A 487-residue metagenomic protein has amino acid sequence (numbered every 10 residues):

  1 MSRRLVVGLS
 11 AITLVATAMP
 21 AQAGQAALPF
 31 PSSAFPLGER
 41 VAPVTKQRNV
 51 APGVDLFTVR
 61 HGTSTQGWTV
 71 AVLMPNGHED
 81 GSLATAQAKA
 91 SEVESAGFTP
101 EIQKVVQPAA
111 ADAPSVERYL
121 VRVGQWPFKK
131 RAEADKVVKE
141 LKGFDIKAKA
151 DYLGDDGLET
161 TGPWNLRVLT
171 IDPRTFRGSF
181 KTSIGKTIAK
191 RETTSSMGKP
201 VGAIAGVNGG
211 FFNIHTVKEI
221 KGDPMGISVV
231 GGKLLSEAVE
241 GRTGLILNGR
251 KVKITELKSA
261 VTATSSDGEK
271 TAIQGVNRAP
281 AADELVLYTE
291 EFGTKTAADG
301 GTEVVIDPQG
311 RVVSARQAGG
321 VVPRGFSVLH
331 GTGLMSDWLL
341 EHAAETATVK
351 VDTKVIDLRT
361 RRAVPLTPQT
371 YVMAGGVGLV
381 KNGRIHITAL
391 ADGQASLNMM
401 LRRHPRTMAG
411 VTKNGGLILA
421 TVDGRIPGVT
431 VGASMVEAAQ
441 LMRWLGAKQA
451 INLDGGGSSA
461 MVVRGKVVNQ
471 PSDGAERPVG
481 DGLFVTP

Functional and structural regions predicted by a protein language model:
M1-A23: Secretory targeting and sorting signals
T17-P487: Gly/Ser/Thr/Pro-rich low-complexity, intrinsically disordered segments
